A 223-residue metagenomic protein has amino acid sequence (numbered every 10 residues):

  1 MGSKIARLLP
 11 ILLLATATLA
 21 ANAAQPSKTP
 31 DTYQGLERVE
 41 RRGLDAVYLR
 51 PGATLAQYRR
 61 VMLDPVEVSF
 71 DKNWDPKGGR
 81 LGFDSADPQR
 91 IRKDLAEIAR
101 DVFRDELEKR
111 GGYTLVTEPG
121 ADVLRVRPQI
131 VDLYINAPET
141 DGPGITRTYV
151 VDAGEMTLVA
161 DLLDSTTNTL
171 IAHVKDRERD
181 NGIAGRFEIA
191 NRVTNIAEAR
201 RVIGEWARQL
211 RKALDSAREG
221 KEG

Functional and structural regions predicted by a protein language model:
M1-P10: Bacterial N-terminal signal peptides that target proteins for export
L9-A17: Bacterial N-terminal signal peptides
L19-A23: Sec/Tat signal peptide C-region and signal peptidase I cleavage site
A24-L49, E155, T166-H173, R179-G223: C-terminal/domain-edge helix-coil "capping" segments
A24-P65, S69-K72, E97, D105 (+1 more regions): N-terminal secretory signal peptides
Y58-R125: N-terminal segment of the mature soluble domain
R100-G112, I135, A207, R211-E219: Sec-exported extracytoplasmic/periplasmic mature domains
D105, K109-T169, N181-A190: Surface-exposed short loop/turn segments
